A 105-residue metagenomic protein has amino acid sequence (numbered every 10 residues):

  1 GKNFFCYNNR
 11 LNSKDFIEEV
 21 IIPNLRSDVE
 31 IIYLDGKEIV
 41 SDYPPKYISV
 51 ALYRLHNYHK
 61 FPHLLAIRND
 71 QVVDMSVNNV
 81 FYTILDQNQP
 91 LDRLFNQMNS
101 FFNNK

Functional and structural regions predicted by a protein language model:
G1-S41: N-terminal topogenic membrane-targeting module
E19-R26, A51, M98-K105: Hydrophobic, Leu/Ile/Phe/Ala-enriched alpha-helical segments that form helix-helix packing faces
D28-I32, L55-H59, N88-D92, S100-F101: Glycine-rich loops and low-complexity Gly/Arg-rich segments that provide flexible linkers or classic glycine-based
L34-E38, H63-L64, F95-Q97: Short C-terminal domain-edge/linker segments immediately following a structured domain
K37-P44, Y58, V72-V73: A short acidic, often aromatic-flanked loop/helix-cap motif at beta-alpha or helix-coil junctions that lines enzyme
P44-Y53: Short, surface-exposed amphipathic charged segments that create phosphate/polyanion-binding patches used for binding
L52-Y82: A short, hydrophobic beta-strand/beta-hairpin element that forms part of a small beta-sheet core
V73-K105: Ser/Thr/Gly-rich flexible loops in soluble cytosolic domains mediating phosphotransfer, phosphorylation
